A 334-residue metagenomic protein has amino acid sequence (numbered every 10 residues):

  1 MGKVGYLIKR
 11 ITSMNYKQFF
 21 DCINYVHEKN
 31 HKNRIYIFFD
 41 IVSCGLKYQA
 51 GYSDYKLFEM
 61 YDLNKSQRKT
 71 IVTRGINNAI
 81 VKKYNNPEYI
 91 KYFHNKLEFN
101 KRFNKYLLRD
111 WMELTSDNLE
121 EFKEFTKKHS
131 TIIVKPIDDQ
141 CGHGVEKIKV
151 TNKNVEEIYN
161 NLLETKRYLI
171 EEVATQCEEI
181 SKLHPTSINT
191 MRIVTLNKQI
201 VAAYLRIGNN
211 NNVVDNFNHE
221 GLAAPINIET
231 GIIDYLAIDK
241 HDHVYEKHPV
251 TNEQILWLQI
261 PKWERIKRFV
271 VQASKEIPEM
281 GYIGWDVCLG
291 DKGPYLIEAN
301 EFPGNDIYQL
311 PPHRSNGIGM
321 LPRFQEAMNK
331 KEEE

Functional and structural regions predicted by a protein language model:
Y6, R10-E124, Q140: Conserved N-proximal alpha/beta basic substrate-recognition cap immediately N-terminal to, or forming the N-lobe
K17, K247-R268, K275-Y282, L289-E334: C-terminal active-site "lid" helix and adjoining low-complexity regulatory extension at the edge of ATP-using catalytic
L97, S116-F122, G142-E146, T175-I188 (+1 more regions): Domain-scale recognition of functional cores that engage charged ligands
D110, I132-I158: Glycine-rich phosphate-binding loop of ATP-grasp-fold ATP-dependent ligases
K123-I133: Acidic/histidine-enriched active-site and ligand-binding environments that engage anionic O-linkages
I132, Q199-V201, Y295-I297: Protein kinase-like catalytic core scaffold
V150-D239: Phosphate-binding site of ATP-dependent enzymes
N210-H219, Y245-E246, D306-P311: A short, polar/proline- and glycine-enriched secondary-structure boundary/capping micro-motif
